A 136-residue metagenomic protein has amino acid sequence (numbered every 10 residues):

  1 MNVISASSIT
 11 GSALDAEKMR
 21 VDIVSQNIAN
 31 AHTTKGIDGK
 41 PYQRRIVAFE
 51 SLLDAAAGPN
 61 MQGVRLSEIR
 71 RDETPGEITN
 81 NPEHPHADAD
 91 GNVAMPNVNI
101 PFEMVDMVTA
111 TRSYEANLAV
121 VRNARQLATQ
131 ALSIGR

Functional and structural regions predicted by a protein language model:
M1-R136: Amphipathic alpha-helical polymerization modules
